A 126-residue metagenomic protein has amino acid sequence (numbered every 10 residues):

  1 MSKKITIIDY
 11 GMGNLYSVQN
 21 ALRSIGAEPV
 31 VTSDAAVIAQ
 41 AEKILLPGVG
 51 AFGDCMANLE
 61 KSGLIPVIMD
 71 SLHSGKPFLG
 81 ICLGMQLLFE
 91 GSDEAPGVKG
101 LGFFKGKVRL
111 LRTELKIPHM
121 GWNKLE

Functional and structural regions predicted by a protein language model:
S2-T6: Extreme N-terminal starter segment of soluble prokaryotic enzymes
P29-V31, V108: Generic structural signal for residues in well-ordered beta-strands
A41: An anion/phosphate-binding loop that grips the pyrophosphate of nucleotide cofactors and donors
I44-P47, L72-E90: Catalytic nucleophile loop
G53-S62, E90-D93: Glycine/threonine-rich flexible loop motifs
G63-S74: Catalytic-core regions built around general acid/base machinery
E90-E126: Pocket-forming structural segment of enzyme catalytic cores
